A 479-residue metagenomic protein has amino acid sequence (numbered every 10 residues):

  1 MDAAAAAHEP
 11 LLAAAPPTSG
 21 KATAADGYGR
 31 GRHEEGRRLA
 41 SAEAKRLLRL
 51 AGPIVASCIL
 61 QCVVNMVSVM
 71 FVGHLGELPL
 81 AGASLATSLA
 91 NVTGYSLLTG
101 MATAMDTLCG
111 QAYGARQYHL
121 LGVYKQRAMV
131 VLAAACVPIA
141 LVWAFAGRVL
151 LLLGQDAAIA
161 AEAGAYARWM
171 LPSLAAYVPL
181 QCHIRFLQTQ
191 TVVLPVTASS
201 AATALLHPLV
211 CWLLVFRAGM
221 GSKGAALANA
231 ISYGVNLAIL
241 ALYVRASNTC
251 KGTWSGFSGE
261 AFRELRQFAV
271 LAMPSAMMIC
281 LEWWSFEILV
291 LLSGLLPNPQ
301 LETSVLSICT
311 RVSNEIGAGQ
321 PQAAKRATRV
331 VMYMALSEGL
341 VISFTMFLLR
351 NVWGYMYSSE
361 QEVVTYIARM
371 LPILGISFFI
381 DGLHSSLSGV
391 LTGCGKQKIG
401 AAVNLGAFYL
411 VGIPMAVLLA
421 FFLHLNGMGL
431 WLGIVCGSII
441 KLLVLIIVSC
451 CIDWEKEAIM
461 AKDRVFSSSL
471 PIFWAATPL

Functional and structural regions predicted by a protein language model:
M1-A51, L108-A176, L194, T203-M273 (+2 more regions): Short alpha-helical transmembrane segments in multi-pass integral membrane proteins
S19-G31, K45-D106, M273-S293: Signature of the first transmembrane helix
V55, I59-A81, L150-A157, L213-M220 (+6 more regions): Helix-terminus/linker motif at the lipid-water interface of multi-pass membrane proteins
A56, L60, V64, T93 (+13 more regions): Residue-level hotspots within pore-lining transmembrane alpha-helices of multi-pass secondary transporters
E77-S84, S88, A163, A167 (+4 more regions): Small-residue hotspots at the loop-to-helix junctions and early N-terminal turns of transmembrane alpha-helices
G82-L98, I231-V235, T303-R311, I439: Alpha-helical transmembrane segments of polytopic membrane transporters and translocases
G100-Y113, V290, C309-Q320, S388: Helix-loop junctions and terminal segments of transmembrane helices in multi-pass membrane transport/translocation
T107, A176-S200, F378-L405, F421: Membrane-interface junctions at transmembrane-helix termini in multi-pass inner-membrane proteins
